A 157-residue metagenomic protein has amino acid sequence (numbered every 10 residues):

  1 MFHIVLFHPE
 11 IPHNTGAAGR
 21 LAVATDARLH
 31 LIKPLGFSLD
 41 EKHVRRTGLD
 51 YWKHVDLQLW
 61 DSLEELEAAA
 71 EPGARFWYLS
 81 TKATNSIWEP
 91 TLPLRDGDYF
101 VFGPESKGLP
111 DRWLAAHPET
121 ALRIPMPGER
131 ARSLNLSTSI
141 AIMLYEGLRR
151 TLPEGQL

Functional and structural regions predicted by a protein language model:
M1-L157: Post-transcriptional modification and biogenesis factors for structured RNAs of the translation apparatus
